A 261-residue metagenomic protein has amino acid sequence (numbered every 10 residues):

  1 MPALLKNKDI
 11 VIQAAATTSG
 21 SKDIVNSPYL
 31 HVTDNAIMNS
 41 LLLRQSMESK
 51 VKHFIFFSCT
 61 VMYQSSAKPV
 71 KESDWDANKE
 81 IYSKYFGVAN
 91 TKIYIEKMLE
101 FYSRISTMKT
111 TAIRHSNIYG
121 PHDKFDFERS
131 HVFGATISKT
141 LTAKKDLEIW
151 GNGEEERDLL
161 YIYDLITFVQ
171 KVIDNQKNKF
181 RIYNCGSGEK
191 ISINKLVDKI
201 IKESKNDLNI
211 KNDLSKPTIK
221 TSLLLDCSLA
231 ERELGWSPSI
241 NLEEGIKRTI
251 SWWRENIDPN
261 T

Functional and structural regions predicted by a protein language model:
M1-N35, E48: NAD(P)H-binding glycine-rich loop region in Rossmannoid oxidoreductase-like domains and their noncatalytic homologs
K8-A14, F56-F57, R114, N184: Rossmann-fold scaffold of SDR-type NAD(P)-dependent oxidoreductases
Q13, S40-Y85: Conserved Rossmann-fold NAD(P)-dependent oxidoreductase catalytic core, especially the SDR/UDP-sugar
S21, F56-E72, G87-I93, I105 (+1 more regions): Conserved catalytic-site region of short-chain dehydrogenase/reductase
V32-A36, D74-E80, K84-E96, D126-G134 (+2 more regions): Short-chain dehydrogenase/reductase
M62-Q64, G87, T111-F133, E155-E156: Flexible, glycine-rich beta-alpha linker
Y82-S116, V132-K144: Active-site Tyr-X1-5-Lys
T142-T261: C-terminal substrate-binding subdomain of Rossmann-fold SDR/epimerase-dehydratase oxidoreductases
